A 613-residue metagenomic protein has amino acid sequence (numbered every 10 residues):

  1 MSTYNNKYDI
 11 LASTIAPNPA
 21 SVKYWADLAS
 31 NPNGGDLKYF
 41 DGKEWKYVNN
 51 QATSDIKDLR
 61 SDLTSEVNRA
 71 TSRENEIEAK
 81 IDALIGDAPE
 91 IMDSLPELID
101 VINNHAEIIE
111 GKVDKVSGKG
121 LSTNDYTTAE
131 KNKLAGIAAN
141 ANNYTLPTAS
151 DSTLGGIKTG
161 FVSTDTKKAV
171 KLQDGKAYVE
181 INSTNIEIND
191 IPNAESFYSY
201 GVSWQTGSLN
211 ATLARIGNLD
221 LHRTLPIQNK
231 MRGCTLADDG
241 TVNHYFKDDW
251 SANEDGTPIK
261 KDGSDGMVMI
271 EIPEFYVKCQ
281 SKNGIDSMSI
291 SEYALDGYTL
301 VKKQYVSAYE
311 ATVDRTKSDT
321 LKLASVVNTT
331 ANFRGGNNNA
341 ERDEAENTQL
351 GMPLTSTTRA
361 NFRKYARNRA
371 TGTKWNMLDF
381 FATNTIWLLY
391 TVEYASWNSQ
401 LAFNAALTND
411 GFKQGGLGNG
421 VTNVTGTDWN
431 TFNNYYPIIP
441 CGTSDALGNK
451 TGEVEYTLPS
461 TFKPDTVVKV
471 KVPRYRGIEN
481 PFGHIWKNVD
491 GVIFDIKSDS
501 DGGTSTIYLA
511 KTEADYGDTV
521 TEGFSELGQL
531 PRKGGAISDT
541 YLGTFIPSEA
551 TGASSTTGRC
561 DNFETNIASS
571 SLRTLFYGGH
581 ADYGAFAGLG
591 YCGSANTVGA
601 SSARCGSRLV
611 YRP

Functional and structural regions predicted by a protein language model:
M1-G34, N49-T53, I81-A83, L154-K158: Extracellular/surface-exposed low-complexity repeats and stalk/linker segments enriched in Gly/Pro and small polar
N5-K7, S21, G34, G118 (+9 more regions): Surface-exposed or flexible loop/turn and strand-edge residues in extracellular/cell-surface modules
A20, K43, Y47, S54-D114 (+2 more regions): Extended alpha-helical stalk/coiled-coil segments
K23-Q51, N104-D114, A141-N143, K167-S183: Short, surface-exposed terminal/edge motifs of secreted or surface/virion proteins that either
W25, A70, M92, L98 (+7 more regions): Extracellular/surface recognition and adhesion modules
I157, D190-E271, V277-C279, W375: GGW-centered surface loops in extracellular recognition modules
G263-G266, I290-P481: Short aromatic-cysteine micro-motif
N384, A405-P440, P481-F494, Y516-P613: C-terminal, surface-exposed recognition/capping segments
